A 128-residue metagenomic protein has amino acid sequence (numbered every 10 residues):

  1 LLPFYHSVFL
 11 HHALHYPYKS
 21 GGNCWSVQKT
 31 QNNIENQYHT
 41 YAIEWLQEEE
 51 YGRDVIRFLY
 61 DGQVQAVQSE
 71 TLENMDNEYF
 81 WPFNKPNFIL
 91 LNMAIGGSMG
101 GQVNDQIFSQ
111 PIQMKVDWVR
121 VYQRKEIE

Functional and structural regions predicted by a protein language model:
L1-E128: GH16 jelly-roll
